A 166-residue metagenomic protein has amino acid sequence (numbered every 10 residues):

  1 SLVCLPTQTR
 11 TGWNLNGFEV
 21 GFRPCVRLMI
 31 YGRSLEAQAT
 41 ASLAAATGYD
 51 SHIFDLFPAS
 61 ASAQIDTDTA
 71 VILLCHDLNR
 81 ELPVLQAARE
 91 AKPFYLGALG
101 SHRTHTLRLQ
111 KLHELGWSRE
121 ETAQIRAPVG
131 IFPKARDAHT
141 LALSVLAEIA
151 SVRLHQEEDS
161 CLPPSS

Functional and structural regions predicted by a protein language model:
S1-F57, S62-T69, T104, Q110 (+1 more regions): Segments forming oxygen-rich coordination pockets for charged ligands
I30, Y95-A98, P128: Short glycine/serine/threonine-biased micro-segments
R33, L56, C75-H76, V129: Fold-independent oxyanion-binding glycine-rich loops and adjacent beta-strand/coil segments at enzyme active sites
Q38-A39, P83, L107, R136: Residues that form or flank phosphate/diphosphate-binding pockets in enzymes that use nucleotide phosphates
G48, P93, E121-T122: A generic structural signal for alpha->beta connector loops
S62-W117, A142, L146, A150: Phosphate-bearing ligand-interacting subdomains that bind or position ATP/ADP/UDP/GDP/NAD(P) or nucleotide-linked
G100-S166: Adenosine-phosphate binding glycine-rich loop
